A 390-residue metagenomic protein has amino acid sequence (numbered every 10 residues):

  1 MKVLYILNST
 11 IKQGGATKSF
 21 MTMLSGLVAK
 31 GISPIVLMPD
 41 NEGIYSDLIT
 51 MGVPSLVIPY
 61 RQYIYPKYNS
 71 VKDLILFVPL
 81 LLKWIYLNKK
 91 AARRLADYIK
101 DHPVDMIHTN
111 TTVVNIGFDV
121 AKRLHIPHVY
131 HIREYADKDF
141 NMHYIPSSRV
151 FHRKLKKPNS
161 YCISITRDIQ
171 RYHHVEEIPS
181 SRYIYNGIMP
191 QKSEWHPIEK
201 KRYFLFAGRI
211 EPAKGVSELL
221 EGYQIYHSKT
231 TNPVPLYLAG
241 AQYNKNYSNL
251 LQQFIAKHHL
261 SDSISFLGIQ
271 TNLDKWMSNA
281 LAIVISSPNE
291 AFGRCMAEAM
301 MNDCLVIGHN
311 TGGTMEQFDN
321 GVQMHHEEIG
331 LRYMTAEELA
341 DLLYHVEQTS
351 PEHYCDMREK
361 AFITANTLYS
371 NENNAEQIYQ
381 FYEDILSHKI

Functional and structural regions predicted by a protein language model:
G14-T22, R202-L205, E211-I225, L236 (+1 more regions): A conserved mid-protein helix/loop that constitutes part of the nucleotide-sugar donor-binding site
L37-G43, I188, A207, P235-L250: Glycosyltransferase donor-sugar binding loop
D168, G187: Carbohydrate-associated surface elements
S248-G268: Nucleotide-activated donor-binding/catalytic signature segment of Leloir-type glycosyltransferases, i.e., the conserved
I269, P288: Aromatic "clamp/platform" in nucleotide-sugar-dependent glycosyltransferases that forms part of the donor/acceptor
L305-G308, G312-M315: Short hydrophobic beta-strand element within catalytic cores of glycosyltransferases and related nucleotide-activated
N320, M324-E337, H345-P351: Conserved acidic donor-binding segment of nucleotide-sugar-dependent glycosyltransferases
E352-E383: A charged, aromatic-enriched C-terminal amphipathic alpha-helix characteristic of glycosyltransferases across folds
